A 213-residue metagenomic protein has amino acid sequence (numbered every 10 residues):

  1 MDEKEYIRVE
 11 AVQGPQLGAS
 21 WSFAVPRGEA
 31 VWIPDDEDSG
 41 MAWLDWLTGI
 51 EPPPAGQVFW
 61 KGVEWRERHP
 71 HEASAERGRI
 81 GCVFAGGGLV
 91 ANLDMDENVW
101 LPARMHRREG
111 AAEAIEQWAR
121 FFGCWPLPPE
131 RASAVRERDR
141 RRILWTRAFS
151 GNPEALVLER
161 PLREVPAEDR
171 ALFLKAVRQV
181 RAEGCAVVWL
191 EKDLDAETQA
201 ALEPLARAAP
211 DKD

Functional and structural regions predicted by a protein language model:
V31-W32, S74-G87, L93: ABC nucleotide-binding domain signature
T48: Helix-to-loop junction immediately C-terminal to a conserved catalytic motif
P53-W65, A119: Conserved ABC transporter NBD signature motif
W65-G81, M105: ABC ATPase NBD coupling module
G86, A91-M105, A114: Q-loop/switch helix immediately C-terminal to the Walker
A112-P128: Conserved ABC ATPase "signature" region
A148-S150: ABC ATPase C-loop
E168, A176-E197: Conserved catalytic loops of ABC-family nucleotide-binding domains
